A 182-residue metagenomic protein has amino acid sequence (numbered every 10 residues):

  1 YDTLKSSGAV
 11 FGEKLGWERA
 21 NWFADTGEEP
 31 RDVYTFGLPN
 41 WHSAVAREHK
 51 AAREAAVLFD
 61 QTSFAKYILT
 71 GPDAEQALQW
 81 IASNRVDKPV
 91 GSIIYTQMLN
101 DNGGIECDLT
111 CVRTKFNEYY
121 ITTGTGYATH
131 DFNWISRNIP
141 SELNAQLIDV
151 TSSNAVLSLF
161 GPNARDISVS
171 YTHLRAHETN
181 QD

Functional and structural regions predicted by a protein language model:
Y1-R175: Glycine/proline-enriched, intrinsically flexible loops and inter-domain linkers
A176-D182: A short, hydrophobic C-terminal helix/tail in secreted or cell-surface proteins
